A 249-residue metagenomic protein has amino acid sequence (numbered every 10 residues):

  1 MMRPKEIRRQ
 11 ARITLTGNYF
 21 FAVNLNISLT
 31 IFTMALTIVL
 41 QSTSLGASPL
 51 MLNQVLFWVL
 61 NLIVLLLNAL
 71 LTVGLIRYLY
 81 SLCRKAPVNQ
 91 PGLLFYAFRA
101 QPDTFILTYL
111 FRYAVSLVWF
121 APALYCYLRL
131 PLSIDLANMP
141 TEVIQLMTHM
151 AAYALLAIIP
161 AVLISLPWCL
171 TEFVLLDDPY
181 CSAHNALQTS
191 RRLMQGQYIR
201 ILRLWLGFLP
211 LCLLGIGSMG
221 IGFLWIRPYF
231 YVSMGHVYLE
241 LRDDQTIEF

Functional and structural regions predicted by a protein language model:
M1-F249: Hydrophobic alpha-helical membrane segments
